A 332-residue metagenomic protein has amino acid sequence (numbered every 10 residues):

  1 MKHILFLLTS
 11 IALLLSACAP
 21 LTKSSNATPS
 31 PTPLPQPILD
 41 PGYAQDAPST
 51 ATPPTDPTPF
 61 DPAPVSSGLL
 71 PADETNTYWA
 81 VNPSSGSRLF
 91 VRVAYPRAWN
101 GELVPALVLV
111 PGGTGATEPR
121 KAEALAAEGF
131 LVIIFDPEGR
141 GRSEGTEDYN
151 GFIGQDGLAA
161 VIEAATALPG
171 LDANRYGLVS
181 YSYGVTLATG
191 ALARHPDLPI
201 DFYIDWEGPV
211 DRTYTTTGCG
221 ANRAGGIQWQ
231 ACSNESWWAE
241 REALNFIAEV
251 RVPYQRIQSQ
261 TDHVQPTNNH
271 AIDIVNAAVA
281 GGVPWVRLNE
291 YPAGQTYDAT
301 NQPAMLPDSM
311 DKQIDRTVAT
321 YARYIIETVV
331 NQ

Functional and structural regions predicted by a protein language model:
L13, C18-L70, A221: Ser/Thr-rich, Proline-interspersed low-complexity disordered segments
P48-N100: N-terminal cap/lid segment of alpha/beta-hydrolase-fold proteins
E102-G112: Short beta-strand element of the alpha/beta-hydrolase
A126-E144: Conserved alpha/beta-hydrolase
D148-P169: Alpha/beta-hydrolase active-site loop
D201, G208-F246: Mobile cap/lid helix-loop segments that gate and shape the active-site cleft of serine hydrolases
V250, R256-S259: Short beta-strand/loop motif that positions the catalytic acidic residue of the alpha/beta-hydrolase fold
G281-Q332: C-terminal catalytic histidine-bearing segment of alpha/beta-hydrolase fold enzymes
